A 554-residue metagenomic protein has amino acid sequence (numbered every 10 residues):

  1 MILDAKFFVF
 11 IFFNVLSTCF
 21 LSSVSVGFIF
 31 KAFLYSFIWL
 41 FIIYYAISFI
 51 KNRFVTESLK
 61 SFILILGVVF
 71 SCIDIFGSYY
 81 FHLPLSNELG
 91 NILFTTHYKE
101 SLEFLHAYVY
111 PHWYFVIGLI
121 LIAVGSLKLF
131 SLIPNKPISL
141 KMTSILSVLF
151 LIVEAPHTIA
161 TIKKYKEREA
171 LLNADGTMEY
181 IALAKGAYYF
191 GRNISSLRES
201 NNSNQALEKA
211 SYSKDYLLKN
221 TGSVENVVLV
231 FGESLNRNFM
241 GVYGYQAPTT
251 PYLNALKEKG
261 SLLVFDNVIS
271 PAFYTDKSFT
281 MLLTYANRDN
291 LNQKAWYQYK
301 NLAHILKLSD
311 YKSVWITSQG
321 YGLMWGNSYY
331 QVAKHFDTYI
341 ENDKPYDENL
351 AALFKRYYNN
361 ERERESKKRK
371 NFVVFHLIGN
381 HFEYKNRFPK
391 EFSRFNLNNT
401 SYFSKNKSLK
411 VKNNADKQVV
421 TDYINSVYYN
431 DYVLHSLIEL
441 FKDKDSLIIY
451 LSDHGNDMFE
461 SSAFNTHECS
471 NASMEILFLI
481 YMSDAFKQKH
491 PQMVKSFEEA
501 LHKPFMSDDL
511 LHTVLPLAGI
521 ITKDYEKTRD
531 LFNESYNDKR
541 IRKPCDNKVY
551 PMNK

Functional and structural regions predicted by a protein language model:
M1-G176: Transmembrane and membrane-interface helices of multi-pass, inner-membrane envelope-modifying transferases
V24-F30, D289-Q293, E341, D416-D431 (+4 more regions): Active-site rim elements
L40, Y44, Y358-R362, N399-Y450 (+3 more regions): A long, amphipathic alpha-helix that forms part of the scaffold/cap immediately adjacent to metal-dependent active
R53-L59, F81, I305, D310-W315 (+6 more regions): Catalytic cores of PAPS-dependent sulfotransferases and nucleotide-sugar/CMP/GDP-dependent glycosyltransferases
P156-S404, M506-N537: Active-site-proximal alpha/beta segments of enzymes that process anionic O-linked groups
G244, P248, L440, I449-P491 (+1 more regions): Histidine-centered active-site microenvironments of extracellular/periplasmic hydrolases and transferases
F265, A272-Y285, L409-V411, N465-I520: Substrate-binding rim/cap in mid-to-C-terminal beta-strand-loop elements of soluble/periplasmic
V494-E499, A518-N553: Polar, surface-exposed loop/tail segments that function as active-site lids or cofactor/substrate-recognition elements
